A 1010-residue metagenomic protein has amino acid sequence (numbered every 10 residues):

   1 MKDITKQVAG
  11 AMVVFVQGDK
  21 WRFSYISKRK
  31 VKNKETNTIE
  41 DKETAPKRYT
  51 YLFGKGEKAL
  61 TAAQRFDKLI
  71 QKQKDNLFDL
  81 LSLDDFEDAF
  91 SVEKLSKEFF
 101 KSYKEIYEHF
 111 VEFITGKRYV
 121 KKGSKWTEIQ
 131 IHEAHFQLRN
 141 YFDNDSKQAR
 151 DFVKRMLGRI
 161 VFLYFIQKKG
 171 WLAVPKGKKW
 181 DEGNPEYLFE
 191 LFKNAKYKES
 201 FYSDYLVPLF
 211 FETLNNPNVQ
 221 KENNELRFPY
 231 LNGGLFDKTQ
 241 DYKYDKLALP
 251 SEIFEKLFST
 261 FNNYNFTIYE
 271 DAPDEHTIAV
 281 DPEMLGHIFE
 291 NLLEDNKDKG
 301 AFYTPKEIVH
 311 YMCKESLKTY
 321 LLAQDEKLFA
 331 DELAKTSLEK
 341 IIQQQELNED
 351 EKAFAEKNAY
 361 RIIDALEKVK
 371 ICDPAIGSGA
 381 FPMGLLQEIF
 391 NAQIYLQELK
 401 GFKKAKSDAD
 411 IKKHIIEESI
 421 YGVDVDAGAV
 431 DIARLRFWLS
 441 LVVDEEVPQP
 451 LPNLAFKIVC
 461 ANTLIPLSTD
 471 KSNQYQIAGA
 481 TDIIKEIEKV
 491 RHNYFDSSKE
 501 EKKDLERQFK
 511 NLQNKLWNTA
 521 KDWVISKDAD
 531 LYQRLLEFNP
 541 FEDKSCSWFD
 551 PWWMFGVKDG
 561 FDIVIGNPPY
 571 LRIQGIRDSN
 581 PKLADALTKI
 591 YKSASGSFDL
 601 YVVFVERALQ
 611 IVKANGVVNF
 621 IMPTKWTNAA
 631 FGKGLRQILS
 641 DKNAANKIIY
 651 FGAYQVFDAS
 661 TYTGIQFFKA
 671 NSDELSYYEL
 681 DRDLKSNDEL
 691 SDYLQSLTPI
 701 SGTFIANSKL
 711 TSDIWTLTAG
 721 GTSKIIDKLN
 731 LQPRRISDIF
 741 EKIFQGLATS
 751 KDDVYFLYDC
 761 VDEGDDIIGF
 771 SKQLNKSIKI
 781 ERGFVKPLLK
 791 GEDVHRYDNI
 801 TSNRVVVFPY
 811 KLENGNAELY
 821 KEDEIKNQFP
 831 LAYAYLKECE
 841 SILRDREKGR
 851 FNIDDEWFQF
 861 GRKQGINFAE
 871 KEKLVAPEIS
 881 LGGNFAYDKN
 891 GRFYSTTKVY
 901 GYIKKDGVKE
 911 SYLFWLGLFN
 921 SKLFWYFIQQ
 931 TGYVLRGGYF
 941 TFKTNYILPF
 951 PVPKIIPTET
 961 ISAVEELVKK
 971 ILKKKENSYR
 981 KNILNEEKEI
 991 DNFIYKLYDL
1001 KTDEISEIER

Functional and structural regions predicted by a protein language model:
M1-Q64, Y242-L247, S251-E252, E270 (+7 more regions): Polybasic, glycine- and aromatic-enriched phosphate-binding surface used to engage nucleic acids
K6-V14, G158-Q167, P208-E212, E290-N291 (+7 more regions): Short, hydrophobic/amphipathic alpha-helical patches that form generic packing surfaces within helical domains
A9-A11, G18-L69, Q73, L80-F100 (+15 more regions): Signature of N6-adenine DNA methyltransferases within the class I
N76-L172, D181, S251-I411, A429 (+8 more regions): Class I S-adenosyl-L-methionine
F78, A173, A365-K368, C372 (+4 more regions): Class I S-adenosyl-L-methionine-dependent methyltransferase module
Q137-Q148, E270-D271, D350-K370, K413 (+4 more regions): Flexible, glycine/threonine-enriched loop-and-boundary segments that flank and lead into catalytic domains of large
K147, I376, T519, G560 (+5 more regions): Non-catalytic DNA-recognition/assembly elements of restriction-modification systems
I288, M312, G377, A433 (+3 more regions): Conserved hydrophobic/aromatic pocket- or pore-lining residues that grip, position, or stack substrates in active sites
